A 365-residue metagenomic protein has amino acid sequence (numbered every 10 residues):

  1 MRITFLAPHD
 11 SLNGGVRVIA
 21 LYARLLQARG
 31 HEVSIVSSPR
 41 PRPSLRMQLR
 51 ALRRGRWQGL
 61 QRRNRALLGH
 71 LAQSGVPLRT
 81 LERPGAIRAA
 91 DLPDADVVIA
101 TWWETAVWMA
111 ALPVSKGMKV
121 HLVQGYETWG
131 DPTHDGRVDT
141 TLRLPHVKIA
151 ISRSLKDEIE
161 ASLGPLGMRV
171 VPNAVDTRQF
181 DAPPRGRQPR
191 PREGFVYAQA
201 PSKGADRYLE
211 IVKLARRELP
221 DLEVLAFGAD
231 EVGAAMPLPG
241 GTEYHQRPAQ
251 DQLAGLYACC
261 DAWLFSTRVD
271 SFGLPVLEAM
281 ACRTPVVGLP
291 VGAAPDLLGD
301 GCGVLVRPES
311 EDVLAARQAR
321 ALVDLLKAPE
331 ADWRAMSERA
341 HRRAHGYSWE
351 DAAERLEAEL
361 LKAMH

Functional and structural regions predicted by a protein language model:
A86-D94, E127-A150, L155-K156, S162: Membrane-proximal helix-turn-helix segments that form the acceptor-binding/catalytic region of lipid-linked
T128-H134, E160, R169-R190, A235: Acidic anion/phosphate-binding donor-loop and adjacent secondary structure in glycosyltransferase catalytic cores
I149-A150, P184-K203, L209-R216: Conserved donor-binding/catalytic core segment of Leloir-type glycosyltransferases
E231-A254: Nucleotide-activated donor-binding/catalytic signature segment of Leloir-type glycosyltransferases, i.e., the conserved
G255-C260: Short alpha-helical donor nucleotide-sugar binding micro-motif in glycosyltransferases
R268: Aromatic "clamp/platform" in nucleotide-sugar-dependent glycosyltransferases that forms part of the donor/acceptor
P285-G288: Short hydrophobic beta-strand element within catalytic cores of glycosyltransferases and related nucleotide-activated
P295-D324: Change "using UDP/GDP/dTDP sugars" to "using nucleotide sugars
